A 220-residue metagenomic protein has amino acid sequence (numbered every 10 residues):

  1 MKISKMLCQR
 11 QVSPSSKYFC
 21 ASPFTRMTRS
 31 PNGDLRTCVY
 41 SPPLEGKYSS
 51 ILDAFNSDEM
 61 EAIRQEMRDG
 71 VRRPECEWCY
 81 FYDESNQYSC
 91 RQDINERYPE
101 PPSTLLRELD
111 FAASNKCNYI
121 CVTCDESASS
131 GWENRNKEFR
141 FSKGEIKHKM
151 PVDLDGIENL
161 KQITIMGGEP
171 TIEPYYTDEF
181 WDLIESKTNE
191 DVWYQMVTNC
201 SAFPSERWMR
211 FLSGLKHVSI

Functional and structural regions predicted by a protein language model:
K2-R97: Accessory C-terminal segments flanking Radical SAM cores
F24-R26, N32, C76, T104-D110 (+1 more regions): Extracellular structured ligand-interaction cores
S30-G33, I51, C79, A113 (+3 more regions): Generic structural signal for small/hydrophobic residues in well-ordered secondary structure, especially within
R36-L44, M209-I220: Short, intrinsically disordered, charge-balanced linker/junction segments flanking boundaries in proteins
E77-W78, Y119-E126: C-type cytochrome heme c attachment motif
E84, V122, S129: Short functional micro-motifs and their immediate structural scaffolds
E84-R107, C117-Y119, E138-S142: Recognition helices and adjacent regulatory flanks at domain boundaries
L105-K116, D125-H148, E158-Y176, S186-P204 (+1 more regions): Core AdoMet radical
